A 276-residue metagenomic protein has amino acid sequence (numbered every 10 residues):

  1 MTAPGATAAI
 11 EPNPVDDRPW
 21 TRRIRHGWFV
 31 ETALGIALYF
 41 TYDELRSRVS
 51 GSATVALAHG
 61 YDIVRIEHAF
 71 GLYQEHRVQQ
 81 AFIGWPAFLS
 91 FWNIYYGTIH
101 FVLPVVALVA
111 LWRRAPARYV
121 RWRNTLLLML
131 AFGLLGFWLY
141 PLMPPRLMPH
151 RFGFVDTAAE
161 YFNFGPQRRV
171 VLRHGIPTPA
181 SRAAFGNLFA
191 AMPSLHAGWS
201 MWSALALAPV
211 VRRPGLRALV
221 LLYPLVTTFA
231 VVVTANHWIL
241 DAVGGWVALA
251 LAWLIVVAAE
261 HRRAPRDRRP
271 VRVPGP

Functional and structural regions predicted by a protein language model:
T2-V102, G275: N-terminal transmembrane-helix/juxtamembrane module of multi-pass inner/ER membrane proteins
F40-E44, L130-W138, L222-A235: Aromatic-anchored segments of alpha-helical transmembrane domains
H100, H196, D241: Short, conserved phosphate/pyrophosphate- and ester-handling motifs at nucleotide-, phospho-/glycolipid
H100, P104-P141, R146-D156: Interfacial segments of alpha-helical transmembrane regions
V105-W112, A197-L219, V247-V256: Membrane-interfacial alpha-helical segments at the cytosolic side of multi-pass membrane proteins
L139-V210: Membrane-interfacial catalytic/cofactor-binding modules of polytopic membrane enzymes
P141-R151, R182, N187-M192, L225-A252: Interfacial helix-loop-helix junctions of multi-pass membrane proteins
T234-P276: C-terminal membrane module of polytopic membrane proteins
